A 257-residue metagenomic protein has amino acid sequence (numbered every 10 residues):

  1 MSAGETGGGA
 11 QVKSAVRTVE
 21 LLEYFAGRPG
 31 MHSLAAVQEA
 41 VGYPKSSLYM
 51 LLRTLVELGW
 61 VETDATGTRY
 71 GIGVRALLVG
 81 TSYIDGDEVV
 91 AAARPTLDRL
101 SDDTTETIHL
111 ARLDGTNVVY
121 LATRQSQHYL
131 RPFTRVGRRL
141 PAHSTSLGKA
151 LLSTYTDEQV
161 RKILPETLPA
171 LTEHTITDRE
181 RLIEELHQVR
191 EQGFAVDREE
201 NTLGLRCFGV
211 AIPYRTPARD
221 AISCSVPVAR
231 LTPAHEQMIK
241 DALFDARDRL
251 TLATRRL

Functional and structural regions predicted by a protein language model:
M1-I84, V90, D248-R256: N-terminal helix-turn-helix
A40, A91-D103, E185, Q192 (+1 more regions): Amphipathic alpha-helical regulatory segments at dimerization interfaces that relay allosteric signals between sensory
V61-T63, L110-A111, I212: A structural signal for short hydrophobic beta-strand segments in well-ordered beta-sheet cores
Y70, V118-V119: Hydrophobic residues embedded in beta-strands of well-ordered beta-sheets
R75-D103, Y129-P132: Conserved segment of winged-helix/HTH DNA-binding domains
L110-G115, T123-R124: Short hydrophobic alpha-helical segments used for membrane anchoring or interfacial signaling
H128-N201: Short, solvent-exposed recognition segments
D178-A246: Extended hydrophobic
